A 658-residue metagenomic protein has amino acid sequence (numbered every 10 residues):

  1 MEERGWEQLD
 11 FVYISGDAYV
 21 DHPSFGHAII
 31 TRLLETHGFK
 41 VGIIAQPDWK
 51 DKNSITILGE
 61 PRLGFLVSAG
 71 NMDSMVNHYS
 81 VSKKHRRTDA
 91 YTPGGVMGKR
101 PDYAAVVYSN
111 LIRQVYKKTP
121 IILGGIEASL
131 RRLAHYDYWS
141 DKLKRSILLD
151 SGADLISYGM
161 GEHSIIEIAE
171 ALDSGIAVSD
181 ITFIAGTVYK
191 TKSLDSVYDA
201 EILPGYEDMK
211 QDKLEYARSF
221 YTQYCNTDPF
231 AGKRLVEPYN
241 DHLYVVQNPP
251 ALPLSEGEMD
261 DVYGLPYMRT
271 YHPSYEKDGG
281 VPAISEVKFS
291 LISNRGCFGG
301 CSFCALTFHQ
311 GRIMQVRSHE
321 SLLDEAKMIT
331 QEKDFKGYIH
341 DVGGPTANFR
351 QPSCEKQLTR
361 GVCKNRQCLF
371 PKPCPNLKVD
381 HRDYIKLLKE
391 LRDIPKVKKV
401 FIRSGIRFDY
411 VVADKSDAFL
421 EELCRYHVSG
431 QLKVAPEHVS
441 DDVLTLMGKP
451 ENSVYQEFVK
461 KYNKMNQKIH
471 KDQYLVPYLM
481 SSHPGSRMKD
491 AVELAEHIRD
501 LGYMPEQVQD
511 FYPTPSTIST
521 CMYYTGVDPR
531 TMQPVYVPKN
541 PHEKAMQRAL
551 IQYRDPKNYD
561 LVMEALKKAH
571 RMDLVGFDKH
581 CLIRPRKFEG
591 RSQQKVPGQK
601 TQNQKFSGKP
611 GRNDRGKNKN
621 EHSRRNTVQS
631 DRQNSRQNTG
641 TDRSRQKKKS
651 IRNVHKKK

Functional and structural regions predicted by a protein language model:
Y13-G16, I29, I44, D48-W49 (+2 more regions): Conserved SAM/AdoMet-binding glycine-rich loop
I14-D17, D278-A305, T330, Y338: N-terminal pre-triad scaffold of radical SAM enzymes
G26, A45-N240, Q247: Glycine-rich beta-alpha loop elements in corrinoid/cobalamin-binding modules across cobalamin-dependent enzymes
K50, S179-F230, H242, A251 (+7 more regions): Terminal amphipathic helices with adjacent charged low-complexity linkers/tails
D73-S82, L130-R132, E162-E167, K192-D195 (+7 more regions): Flexible glycine/acidic-rich beta-alpha junction loops that bind and position SAM and/or redox cofactors in anaerobic
D154, V262, C297, L322 (+3 more regions): Conserved, mostly hydrophobic/aromatic
L172, D180-S255, K489, M504-P505 (+1 more regions): C-terminal accessory regions of radical SAM enzymes
R591-K658: Intrinsically disordered, Lys/Arg-rich low-complexity segments
